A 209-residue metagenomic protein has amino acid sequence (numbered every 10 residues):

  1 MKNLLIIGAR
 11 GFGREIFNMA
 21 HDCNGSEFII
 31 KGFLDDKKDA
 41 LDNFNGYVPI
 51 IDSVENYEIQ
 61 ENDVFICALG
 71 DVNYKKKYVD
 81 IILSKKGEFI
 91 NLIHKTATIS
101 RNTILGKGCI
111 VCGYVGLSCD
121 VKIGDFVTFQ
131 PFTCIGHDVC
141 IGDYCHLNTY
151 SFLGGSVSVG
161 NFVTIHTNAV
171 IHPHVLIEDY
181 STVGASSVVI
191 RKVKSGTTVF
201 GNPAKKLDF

Functional and structural regions predicted by a protein language model:
K2-A20: Glycine-rich adenosine-cofactor-binding loop
K2-L5, I29-K31, N62-I66: Short active-site oxyanion
I6-I7, L34, A68, N148 (+1 more regions): Short hydrophobic segments within beta-strands
F12, D39, K205: Conserved Rossmann-like nucleotide-cofactor binding loop
F17-M19, K77-I81, I123, K194-S195: Short amphipathic alpha-helical segments
C23-N43: NAD(P)-binding Rossmann-fold cofactor-contacting core
K38-T98: Phosphate-bearing ligand-interacting subdomains that bind or position ATP/ADP/UDP/GDP/NAD(P) or nucleotide-linked
N91-L207: Structural signal for interior beta-strand "rungs" in well-ordered beta-sheet cores of soluble enzyme domains
